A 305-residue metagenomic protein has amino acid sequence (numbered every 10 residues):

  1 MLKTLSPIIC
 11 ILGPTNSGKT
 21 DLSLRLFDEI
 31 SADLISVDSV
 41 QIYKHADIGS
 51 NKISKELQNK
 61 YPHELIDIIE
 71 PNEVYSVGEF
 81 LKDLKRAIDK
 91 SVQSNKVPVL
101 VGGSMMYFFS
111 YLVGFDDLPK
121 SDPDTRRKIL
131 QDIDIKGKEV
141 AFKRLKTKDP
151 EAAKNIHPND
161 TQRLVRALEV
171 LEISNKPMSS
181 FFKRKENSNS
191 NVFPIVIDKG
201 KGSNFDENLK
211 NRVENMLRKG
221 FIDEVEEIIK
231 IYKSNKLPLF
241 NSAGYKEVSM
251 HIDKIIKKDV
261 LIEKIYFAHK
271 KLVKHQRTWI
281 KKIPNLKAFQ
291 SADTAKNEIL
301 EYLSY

Functional and structural regions predicted by a protein language model:
M1-Y305: Phosphate/pyrophosphate-binding catalytic cores of soluble transferases and nucleic-acid-acting enzymes
